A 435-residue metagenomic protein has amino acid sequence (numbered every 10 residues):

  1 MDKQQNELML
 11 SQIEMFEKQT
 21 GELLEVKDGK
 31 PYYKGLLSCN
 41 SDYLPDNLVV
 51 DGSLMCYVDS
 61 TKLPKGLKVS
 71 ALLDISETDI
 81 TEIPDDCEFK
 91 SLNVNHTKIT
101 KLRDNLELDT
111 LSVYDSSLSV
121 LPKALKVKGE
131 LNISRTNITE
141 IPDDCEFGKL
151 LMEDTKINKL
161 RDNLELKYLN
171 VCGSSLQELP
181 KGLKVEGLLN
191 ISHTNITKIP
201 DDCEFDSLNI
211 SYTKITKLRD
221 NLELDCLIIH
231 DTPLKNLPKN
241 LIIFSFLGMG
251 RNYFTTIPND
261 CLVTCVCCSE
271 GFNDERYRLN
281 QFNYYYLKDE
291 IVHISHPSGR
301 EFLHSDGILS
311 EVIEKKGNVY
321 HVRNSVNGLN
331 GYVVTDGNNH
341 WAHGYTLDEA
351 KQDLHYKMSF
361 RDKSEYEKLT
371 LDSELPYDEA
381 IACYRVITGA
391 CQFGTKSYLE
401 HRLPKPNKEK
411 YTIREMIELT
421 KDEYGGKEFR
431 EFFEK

Functional and structural regions predicted by a protein language model:
M1-M55, N280-L399, P404, T412: N-terminal capping/linker segments that flank leucine-rich repeat
T20, K90, D225, T264 (+3 more regions): Alpha-helix boundary/capping residues
Y33-C39, G52-S60, V69-D79, L92-K98 (+10 more regions): Concave beta-strand-loop units of leucine-rich repeat
D42-L44, L63, I83, L102 (+8 more regions): Canonical leucine-rich repeat
L48, G66-L67, D86-C87, D104-L106 (+8 more regions): Hydrophobic anchor residues at the C-terminal helix/turn of individual leucine-rich repeat
H401-E423: Amphipathic alpha-helical segments that form the core helices of the histone-fold
K421-K435: Long, highly charged low-complexity segments enriched in Glu/Asp and Lys/Arg with interspersed Ser/Thr
